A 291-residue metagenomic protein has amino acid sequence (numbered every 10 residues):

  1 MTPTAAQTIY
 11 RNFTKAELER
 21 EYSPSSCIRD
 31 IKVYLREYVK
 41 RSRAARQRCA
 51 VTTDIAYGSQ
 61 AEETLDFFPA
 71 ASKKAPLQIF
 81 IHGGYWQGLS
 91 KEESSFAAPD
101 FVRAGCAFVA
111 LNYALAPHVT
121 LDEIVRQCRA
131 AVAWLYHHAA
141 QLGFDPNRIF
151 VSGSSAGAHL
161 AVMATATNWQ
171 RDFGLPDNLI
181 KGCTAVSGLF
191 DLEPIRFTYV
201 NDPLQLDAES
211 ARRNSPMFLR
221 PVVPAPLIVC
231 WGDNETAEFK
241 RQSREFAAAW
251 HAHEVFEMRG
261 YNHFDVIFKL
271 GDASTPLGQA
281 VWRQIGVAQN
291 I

Functional and structural regions predicted by a protein language model:
E17-S72: N-terminal cap/lid segment of alpha/beta-hydrolase-fold proteins
R36-V39, K91, S95, D122 (+1 more regions): Short, surface-exposed alpha-helical segments at coil->helix boundaries
A75-G84: Short beta-strand element of the alpha/beta-hydrolase
I81, V186, M258-Y261: Alpha/beta-hydrolase
E92-A110: Short amphipathic alpha-helix adjacent to the substrate-entry channel of hydrolases
A130-T198, A211: Primarily recognizes the serine-hydrolase "nucleophile elbow" in alpha/beta-hydrolase and SGNH/GDSL folds
L175-F197, A208-E245: The feature captures the conserved acid-bearing segment of alpha/beta-hydrolase catalytic domains
K240, R244-A247, H251-I291: C-terminal catalytic histidine-bearing segment of alpha/beta-hydrolase fold enzymes
